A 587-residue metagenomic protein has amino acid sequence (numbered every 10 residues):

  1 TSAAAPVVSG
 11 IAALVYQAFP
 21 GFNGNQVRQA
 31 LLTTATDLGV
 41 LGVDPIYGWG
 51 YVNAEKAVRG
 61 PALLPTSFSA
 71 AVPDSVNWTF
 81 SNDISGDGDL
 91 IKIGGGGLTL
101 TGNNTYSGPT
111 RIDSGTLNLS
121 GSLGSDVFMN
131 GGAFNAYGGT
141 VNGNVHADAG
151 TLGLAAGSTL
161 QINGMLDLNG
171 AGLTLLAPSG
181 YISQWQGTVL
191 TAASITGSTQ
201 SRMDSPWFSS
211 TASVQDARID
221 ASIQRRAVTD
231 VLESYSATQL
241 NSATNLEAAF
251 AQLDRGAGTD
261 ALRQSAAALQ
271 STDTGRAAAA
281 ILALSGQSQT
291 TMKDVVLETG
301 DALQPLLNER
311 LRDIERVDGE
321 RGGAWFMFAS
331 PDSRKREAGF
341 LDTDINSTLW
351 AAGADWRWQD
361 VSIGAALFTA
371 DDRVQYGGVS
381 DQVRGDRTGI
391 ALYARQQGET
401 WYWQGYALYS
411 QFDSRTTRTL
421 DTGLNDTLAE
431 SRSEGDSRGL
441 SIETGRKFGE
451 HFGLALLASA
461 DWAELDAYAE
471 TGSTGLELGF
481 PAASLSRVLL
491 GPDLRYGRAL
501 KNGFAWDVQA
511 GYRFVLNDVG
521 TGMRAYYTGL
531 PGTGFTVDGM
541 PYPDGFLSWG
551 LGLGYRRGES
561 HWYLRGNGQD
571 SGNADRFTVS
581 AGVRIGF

Functional and structural regions predicted by a protein language model:
T1-Y47: Hydrolase catalytic cores
G21, T33-G39, V43-S81, S85 (+4 more regions): Outer-membrane translocation/initiation segment of Type V secreted surface proteins
R59-L63, T79-K92, L98-N103, S107-D113 (+3 more regions): Short, T/G/N/S-enriched strand-turn elements that build extracellular solenoid repeat scaffolds
N118-Q186: Extracellular beta-strand/loop-rich repeat segments of large surface/secreted proteins
G256-G453, L564-G582: Outer membrane beta-barrel translocator domains of Type V secretion systems
A338-I345, Q375-D381, D413-S433, E464-L485 (+1 more regions): Solvent-exposed, glycine/polar-rich loop segments of beta-barrel outer-membrane systems
A391, G479-F587: Outer membrane beta-barrel transmembrane domains
